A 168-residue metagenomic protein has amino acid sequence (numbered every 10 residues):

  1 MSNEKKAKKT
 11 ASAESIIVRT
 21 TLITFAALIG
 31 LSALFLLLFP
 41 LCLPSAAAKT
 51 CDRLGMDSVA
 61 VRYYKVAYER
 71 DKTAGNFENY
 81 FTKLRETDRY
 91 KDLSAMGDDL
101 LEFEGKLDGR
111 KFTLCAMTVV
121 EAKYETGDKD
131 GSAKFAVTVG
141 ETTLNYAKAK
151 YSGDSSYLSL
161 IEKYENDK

Functional and structural regions predicted by a protein language model:
M1-I17: N-terminal Lys/Arg-rich, disordered targeting/topogenic segments
T20-F39: Hydrophobic membrane-insertion alpha-helices, especially the h-region of bacterial N-terminal signal peptides
L43-R70: Alpha-helical segment of the N-proximal tetratricopeptide repeat
R62, K91-E104, K129-K148: Alpha-helical repeat scaffolds
N76-F77, G109-K111, Y157: TPR alpha-solenoid repeat register
